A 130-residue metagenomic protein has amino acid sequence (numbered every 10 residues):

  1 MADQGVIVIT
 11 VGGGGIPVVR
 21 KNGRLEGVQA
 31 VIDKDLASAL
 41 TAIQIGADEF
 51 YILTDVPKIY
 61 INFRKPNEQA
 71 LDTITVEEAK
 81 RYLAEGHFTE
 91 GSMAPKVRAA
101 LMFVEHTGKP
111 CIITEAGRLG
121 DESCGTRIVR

Functional and structural regions predicted by a protein language model:
M1-R130: C-terminal catalytic "cap/lid" subdomain
